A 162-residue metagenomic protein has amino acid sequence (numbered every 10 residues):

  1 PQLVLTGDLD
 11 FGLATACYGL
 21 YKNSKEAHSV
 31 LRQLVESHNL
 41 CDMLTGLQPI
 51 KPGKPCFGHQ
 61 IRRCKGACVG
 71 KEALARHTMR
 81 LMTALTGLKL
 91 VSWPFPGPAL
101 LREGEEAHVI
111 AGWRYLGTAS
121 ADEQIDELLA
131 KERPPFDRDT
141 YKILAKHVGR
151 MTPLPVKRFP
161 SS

Functional and structural regions predicted by a protein language model:
P1-S162: Acidic, glycine-enriched active-site microenvironments
